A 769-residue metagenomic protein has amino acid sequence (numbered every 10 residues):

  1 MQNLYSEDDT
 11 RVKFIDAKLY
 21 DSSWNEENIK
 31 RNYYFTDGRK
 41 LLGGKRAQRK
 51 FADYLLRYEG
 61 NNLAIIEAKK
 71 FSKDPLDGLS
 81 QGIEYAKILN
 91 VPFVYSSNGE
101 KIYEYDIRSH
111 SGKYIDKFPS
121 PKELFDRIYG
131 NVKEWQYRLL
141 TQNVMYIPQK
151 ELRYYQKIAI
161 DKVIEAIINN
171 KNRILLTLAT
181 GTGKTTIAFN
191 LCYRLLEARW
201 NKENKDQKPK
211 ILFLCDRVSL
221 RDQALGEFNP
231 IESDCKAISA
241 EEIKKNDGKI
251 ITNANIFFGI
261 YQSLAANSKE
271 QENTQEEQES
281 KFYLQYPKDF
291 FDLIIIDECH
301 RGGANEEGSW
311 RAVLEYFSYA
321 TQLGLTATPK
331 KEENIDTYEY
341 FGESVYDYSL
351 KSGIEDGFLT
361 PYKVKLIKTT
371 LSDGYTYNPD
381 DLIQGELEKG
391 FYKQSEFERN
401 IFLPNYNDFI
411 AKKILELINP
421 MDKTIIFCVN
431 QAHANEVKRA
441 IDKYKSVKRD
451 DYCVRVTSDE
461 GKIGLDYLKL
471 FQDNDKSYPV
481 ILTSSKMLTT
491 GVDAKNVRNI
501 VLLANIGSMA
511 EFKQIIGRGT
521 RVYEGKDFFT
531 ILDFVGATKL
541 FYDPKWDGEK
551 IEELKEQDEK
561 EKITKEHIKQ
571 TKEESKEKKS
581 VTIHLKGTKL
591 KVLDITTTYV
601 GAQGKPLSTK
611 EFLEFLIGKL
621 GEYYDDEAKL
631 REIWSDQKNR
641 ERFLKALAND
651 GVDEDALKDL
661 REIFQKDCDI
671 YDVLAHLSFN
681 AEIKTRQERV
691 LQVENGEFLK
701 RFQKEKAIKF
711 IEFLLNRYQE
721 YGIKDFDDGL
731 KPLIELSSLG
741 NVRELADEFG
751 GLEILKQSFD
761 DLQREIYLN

Functional and structural regions predicted by a protein language model:
M1-K210, C215, S219, Q223-D234 (+8 more regions): ATP-dependent helicase/translocase motor core
E26-R31, E232-N246, K445-K462: Conserved RecA-like helicase motor-core motifs
F71-S72, Q262-A265, H300-R301, C453-E556: Conserved RecA-like P-loop NTPase helicase motor core
Y146-Q149, K162-V163, S395-F402, Y406 (+2 more regions): Long, largely alpha-helical accessory region at the distal end of helicase-like NTP-driven motors
A224, S268-Q271, C299-W310, V492-K495: Conserved ATPase-coupling elements of RecA-like P-loop NTPase cores
N255, K393-T483: Conserved C-terminal RecA-like helicase domain
F282-G324: SF2 helicase catalytic motif II
I335-D422, K438: Interdomain helical connector at the RecA1-RecA2 junction of SF1/SF2 helicase-like NTPases
